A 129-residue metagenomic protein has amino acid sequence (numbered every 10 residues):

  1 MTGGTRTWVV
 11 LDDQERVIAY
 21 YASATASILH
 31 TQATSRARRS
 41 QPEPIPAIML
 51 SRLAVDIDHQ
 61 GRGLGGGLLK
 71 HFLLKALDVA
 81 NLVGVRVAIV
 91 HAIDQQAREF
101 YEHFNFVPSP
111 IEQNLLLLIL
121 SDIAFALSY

Functional and structural regions predicted by a protein language model:
M1-R62, G66-Y129: Non-catalytic substrate-recognition and accessory regions of acyl/acetyltransferase enzymes
